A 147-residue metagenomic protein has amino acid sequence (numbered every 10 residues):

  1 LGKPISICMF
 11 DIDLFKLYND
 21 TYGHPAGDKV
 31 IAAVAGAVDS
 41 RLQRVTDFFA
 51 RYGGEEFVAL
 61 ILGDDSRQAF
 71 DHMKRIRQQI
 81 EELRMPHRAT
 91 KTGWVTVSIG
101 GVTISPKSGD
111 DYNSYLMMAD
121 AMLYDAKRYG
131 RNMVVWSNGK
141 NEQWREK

Functional and structural regions predicted by a protein language model:
L1-S6, D13-S40, A50-G54, V58-A59 (+3 more regions): Conserved long alpha-helical elements within nucleotide-processing catalytic cores of c-di-GMP signaling and class III
S6-C8, A50, R88, G100-V102 (+1 more regions): Conserved beta-strand cores of small sensory beta-sandwich domains that regulate signal transduction, primarily PAS/PAC
D20, L60-D64, E81, I104-S105: Residue-level recognition of strand-loop junctions within catalytic nucleotide-signaling folds
A37-V45, R75-L83: Generic non-transmembrane alpha-helical segments
R51, I80-V97: Catalytic core regions of nucleotide second-messenger enzymes
A59, V95-V97, G101: HATPase_c (GHKL) ATP-binding subdomain of two-component histidine kinases
R67-K74, V102-K147: Catalytic-core segments of nucleotide cyclases and related cyclic-nucleotide turnover enzymes
